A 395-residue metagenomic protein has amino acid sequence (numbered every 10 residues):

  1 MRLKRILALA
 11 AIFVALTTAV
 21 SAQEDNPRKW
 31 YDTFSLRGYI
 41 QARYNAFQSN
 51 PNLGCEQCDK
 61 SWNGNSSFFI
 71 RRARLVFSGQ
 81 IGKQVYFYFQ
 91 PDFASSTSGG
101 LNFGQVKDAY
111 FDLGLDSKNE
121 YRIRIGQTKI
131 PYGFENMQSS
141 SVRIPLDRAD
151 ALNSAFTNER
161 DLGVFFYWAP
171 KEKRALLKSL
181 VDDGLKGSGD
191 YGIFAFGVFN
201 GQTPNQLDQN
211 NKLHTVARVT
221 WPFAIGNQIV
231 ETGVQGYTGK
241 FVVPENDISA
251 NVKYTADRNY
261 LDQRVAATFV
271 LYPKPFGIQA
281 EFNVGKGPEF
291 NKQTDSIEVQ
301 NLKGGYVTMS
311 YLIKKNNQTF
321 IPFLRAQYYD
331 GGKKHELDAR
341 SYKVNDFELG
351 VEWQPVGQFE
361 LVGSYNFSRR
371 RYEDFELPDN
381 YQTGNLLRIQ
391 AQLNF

Functional and structural regions predicted by a protein language model:
M1-P27: Cleavable N-terminal export/targeting peptides
R5, F69, G187-S188, Y260 (+1 more regions): Short hydrophobic/aromatic segments of transmembrane alpha-helices and their interfaces
V14-A15, F93, M137, N291: Alpha-helical transmembrane segments and their juxtamembrane interfaces
V20, G38, L387-I389: Intrinsic low-complexity/disordered segments
D25-S49, Q57, W62-G201, Q209-V216 (+7 more regions): Outer membrane beta-barrel
P27-D32, F47-G54, S61-W62, G100-L101 (+5 more regions): Outer-membrane beta-barrel pore domains
N205-H214, T232, V243: Surface loops at the rim/top face of extracytoplasmic beta-rich domains
